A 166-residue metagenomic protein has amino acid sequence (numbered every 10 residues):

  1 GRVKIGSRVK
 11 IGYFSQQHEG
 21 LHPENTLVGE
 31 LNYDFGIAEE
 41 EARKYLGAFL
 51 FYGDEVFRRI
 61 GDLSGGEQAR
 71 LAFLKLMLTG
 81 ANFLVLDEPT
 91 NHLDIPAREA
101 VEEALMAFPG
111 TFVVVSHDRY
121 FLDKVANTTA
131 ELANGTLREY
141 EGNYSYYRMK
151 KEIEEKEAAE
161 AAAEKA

Functional and structural regions predicted by a protein language model:
G1-A166: ABC ATP-binding cassette signature C-motif
